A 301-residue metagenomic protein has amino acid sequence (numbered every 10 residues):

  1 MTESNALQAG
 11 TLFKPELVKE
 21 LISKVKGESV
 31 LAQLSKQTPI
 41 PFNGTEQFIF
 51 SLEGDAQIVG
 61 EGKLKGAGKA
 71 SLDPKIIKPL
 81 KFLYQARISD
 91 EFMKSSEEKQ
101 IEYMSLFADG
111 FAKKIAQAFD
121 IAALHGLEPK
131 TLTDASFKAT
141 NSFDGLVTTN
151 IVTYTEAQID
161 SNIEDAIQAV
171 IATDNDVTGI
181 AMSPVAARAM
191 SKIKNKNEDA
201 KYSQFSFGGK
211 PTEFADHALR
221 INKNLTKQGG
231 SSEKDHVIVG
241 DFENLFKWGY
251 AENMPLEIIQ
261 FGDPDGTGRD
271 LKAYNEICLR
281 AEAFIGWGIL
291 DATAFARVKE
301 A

Functional and structural regions predicted by a protein language model:
M1-S29, G266-A301: Protruding loop/beta-arch "assembly-hinge" segments enriched in small, turn-prone residues
A6-R87, D109, A294: Assembly/oligomerization interface modules of large self-assembling protein complexes
P41, L80, D174, E213 (+1 more regions): A short, structural micro-pattern
F50-L52, S89, S183-V185, N222 (+1 more regions): Structured loops at beta-to-helix junctions and adjacent beta-edge loops in soluble globular domains
A56-I58, I88, S96-E97, A189-K192 (+2 more regions): Short helix/loop capping segments that flank catalytic or ligand/cofactor-binding pockets
D90-A169, R297-V298: Alpha-helical scaffold segments that mediate packing/assembly in large oligomeric complexes
F92, Q117, A186-R188, L225 (+1 more regions): Short loop/turn segments at secondary-structure transitions that flank enzyme active sites
V152-D263, T267-D270: Extended oligomerization regions of viral-like shell subunits
